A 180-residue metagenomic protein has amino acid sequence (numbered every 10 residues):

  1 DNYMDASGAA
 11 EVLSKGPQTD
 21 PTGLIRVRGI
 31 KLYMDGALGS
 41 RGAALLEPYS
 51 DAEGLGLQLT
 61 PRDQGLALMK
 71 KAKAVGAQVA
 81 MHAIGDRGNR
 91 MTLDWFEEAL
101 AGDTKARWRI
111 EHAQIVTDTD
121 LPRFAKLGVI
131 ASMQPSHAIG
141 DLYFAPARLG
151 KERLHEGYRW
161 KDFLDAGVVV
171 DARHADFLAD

Functional and structural regions predicted by a protein language model:
D1-D86, R90, R123-I130, P135-S136: Metal-coordinating catalytic core of metallo-dependent amide/deamination hydrolases
M69-W108, H112-A113, D118-P122, I130-D180: His/Asp/Glu-enriched, well-ordered alpha-helical/loop segment that forms or immediately abuts the divalent-metal
